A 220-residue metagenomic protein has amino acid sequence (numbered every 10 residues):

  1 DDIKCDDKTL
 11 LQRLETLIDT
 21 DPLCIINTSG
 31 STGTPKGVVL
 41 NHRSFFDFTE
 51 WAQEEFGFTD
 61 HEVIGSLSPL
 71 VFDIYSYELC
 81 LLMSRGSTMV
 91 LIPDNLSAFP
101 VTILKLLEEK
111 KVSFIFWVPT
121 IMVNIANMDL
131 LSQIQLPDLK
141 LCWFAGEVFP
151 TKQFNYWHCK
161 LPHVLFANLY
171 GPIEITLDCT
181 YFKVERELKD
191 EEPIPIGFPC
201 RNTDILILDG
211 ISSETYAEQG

Functional and structural regions predicted by a protein language model:
D2-E50, I92, P137-G220: Adenylate-forming AMP-binding core of the ANL superfamily, especially NRPS adenylation
L11-L14, V101-L104, L131: Short hydrophobic/charged patches on amphipathic alpha-helices used for structural packing and interfaces
T16-D19, F58, D73, E109 (+2 more regions): Alpha-helix termination/capping residues and helix-transition junctions
T20, I26-S29, E62, S68 (+1 more regions): Active-site beta-alpha turn of Rossmann-fold NAD(P)-dependent dehydrogenases/reductases
K36-G65, D73-S113, R186-E187: Conserved AMP-binding/adenylation subdomain of ANL enzymes
G37-V38, Y75-Y77, V101, I125-N127 (+2 more regions): Short glycine-/acidic-enriched loop or helix-start segments at secondary-structure transitions that form or flank
S44, L70, Y75-S76, T102-I103 (+4 more regions): Acidic donor-diphosphate engagement hotspot in glycosyltransferases and nucleotidyltransferases that stabilizes
S68-V71, N95-L96, V112-S132, L139-N155 (+1 more regions): Adenylate-forming
